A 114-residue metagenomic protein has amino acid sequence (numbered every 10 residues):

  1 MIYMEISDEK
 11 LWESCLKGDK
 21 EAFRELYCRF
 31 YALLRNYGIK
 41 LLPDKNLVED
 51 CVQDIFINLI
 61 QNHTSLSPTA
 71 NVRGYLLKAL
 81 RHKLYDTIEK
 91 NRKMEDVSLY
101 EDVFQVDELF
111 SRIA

Functional and structural regions predicted by a protein language model:
M1-L33, K40: N-terminal module of bacterial RNA polymerase sigma factors
E5, M94-A114: Internal acidic/polar
L16-K17, D54-N71: Sigma70-family region 2
R24, N36, N46-D50, A70 (+1 more regions): Residue-level preference for short helical/loop micro-motifs built around acidic side chains
L26, F30, L34, I55 (+1 more regions): Residue-level preference for hydrophobic side chains embedded in well-ordered alpha helices
R35, K45-N62: Conserved RNAP core-binding helix
T64-S67, K78-S98: Arg/Lys-rich amphipathic alpha helix in sigma70-family domain 2
